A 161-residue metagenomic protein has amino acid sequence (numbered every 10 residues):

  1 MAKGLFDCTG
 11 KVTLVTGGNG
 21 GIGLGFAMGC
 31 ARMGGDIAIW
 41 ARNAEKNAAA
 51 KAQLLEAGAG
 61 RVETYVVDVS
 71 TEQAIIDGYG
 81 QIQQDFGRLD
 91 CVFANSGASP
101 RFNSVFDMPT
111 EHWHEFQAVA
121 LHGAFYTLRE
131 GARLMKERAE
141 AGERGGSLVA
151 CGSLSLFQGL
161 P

Functional and structural regions predicted by a protein language model:
T16, L89-G97, A120, A150: Rossmann-fold scaffold of SDR-type NAD(P)-dependent oxidoreductases
N19-G21: Conserved glycine-rich cofactor-binding loop
M33-A49: Conserved glycine-rich Rossmann-like NAD(P)H-binding loop of the short-chain dehydrogenase/reductase
A44, V66-G78, T110: The beta1-alpha1 cofactor-binding region of Rossmann-like NAD(H)/NADP(H)-dependent oxidoreductases
I76, S99-H114, E137-E143: Conserved mid-core segment of classical short-chain dehydrogenase/reductases
F106-Y126, V149: Catalytic Tyr-X3-Lys loop
V119-A141: Amphipathic alpha-helical dimer-interface segment in Rossmann-like NAD(P)H-dependent oxidoreductases
E140-P161: Catalytic loop of short-chain dehydrogenase/reductase
